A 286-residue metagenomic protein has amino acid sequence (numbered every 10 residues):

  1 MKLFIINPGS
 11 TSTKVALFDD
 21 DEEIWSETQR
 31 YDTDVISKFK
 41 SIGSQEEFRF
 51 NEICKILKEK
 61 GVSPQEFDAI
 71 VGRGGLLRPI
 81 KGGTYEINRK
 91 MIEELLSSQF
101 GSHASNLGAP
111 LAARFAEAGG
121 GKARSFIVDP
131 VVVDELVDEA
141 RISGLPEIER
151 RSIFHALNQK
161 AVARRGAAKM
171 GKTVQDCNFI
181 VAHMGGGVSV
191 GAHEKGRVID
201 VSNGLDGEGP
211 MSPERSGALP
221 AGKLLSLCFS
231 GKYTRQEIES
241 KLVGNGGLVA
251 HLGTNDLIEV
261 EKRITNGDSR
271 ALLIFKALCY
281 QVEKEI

Functional and structural regions predicted by a protein language model:
K2-I6, F67-V71, F179-H183, S189: Short glycine-aspartate micro-motif
L3-S44: Short glycine-rich, Thr/Ser-proximal phosphate-binding strand/loop in the N-terminal lobe of ATP-dependent enzymes
E27-Q65, M91, L95-G101: N-terminal phosphate-binding loop and adjacent alpha-helix
K55-D68, A168-T173, I286: Phosphate/pyrophosphate-binding loops at sites that engage ATP/ADP/AMP, CoA/4′-phosphopantetheine, polyphosphate
L57-A104, R124, V132-G144: Short beta-strand-loop/turn "lid" adjacent to the catalytic site in phosphate-handling enzymes
F100-V162: Gly/Ser/Thr-rich active-site cleft segment
A140-S230: Glycine-rich phosphate-binding loop of actin/hexokinase-like ATP-binding domains
S240-I286: Adenine-nucleotide phosphate-binding core of ATP-dependent small-molecule kinases
